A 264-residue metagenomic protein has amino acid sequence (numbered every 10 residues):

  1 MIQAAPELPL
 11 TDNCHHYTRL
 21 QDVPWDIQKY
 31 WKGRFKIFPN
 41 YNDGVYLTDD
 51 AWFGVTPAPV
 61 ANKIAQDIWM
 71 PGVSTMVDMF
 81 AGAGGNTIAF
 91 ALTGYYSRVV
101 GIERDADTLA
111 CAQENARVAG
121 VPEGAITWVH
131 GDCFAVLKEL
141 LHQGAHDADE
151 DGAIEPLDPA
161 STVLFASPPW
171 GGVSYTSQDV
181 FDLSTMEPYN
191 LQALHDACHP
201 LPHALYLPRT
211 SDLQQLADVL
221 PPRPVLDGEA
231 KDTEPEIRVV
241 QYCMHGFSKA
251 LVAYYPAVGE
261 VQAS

Functional and structural regions predicted by a protein language model:
M1-T75, L92: S-adenosyl-L-methionine
I2-G33, P200-S264: C-terminal catalytic and target-recognition region of SAM-dependent MTase-like enzymes, primarily methyltransferases
I64, I68, T75-T93, G101 (+3 more regions): Conserved proline-anchored active-site loop of SAM-dependent methyltransferases that bridges a beta-strand
A91-Y95, R117-V121, H142-H146, V219-V225: Short, surface-exposed basic-aromatic patches at helix termini and helix-loop junctions that form
R98, A125-T127, R238: Conserved beta-strand segments of alpha/beta enzyme cores
D105-S161: S-adenosyl-L-methionine
D107-A110, V136-K138, G172-S174, D212-Q214 (+1 more regions): Eukaryotic short linear interaction motifs
D149-V239: S-adenosylmethionine
